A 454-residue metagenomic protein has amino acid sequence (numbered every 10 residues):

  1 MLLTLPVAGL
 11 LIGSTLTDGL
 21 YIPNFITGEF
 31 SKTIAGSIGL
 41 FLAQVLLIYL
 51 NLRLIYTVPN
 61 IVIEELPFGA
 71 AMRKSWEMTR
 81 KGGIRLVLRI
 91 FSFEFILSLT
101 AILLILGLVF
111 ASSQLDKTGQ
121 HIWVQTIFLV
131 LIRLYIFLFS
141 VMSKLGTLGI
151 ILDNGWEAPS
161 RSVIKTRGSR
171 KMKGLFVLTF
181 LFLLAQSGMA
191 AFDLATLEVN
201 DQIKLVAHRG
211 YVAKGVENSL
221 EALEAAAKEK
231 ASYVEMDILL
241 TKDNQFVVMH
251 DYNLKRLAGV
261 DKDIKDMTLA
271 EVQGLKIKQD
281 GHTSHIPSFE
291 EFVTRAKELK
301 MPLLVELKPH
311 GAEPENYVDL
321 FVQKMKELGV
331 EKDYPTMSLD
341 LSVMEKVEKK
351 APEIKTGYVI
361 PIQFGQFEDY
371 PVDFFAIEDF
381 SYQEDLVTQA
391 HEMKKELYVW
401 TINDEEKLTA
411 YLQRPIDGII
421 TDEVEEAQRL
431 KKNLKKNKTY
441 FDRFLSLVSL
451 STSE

Functional and structural regions predicted by a protein language model:
M1-L205: Hydrophobic alpha-helical membrane segments
F192-D243, V247, K255, D266: Membrane-interface segments at or immediately adjacent to transmembrane helices that form the boundary between
Q202-V206, Y233, P302-L304, D333-T336 (+4 more regions): Structural preference for beta-strand elements that scaffold enzyme active sites
H208, A226, D237, V272 (+8 more regions): Conserved, mostly hydrophobic/aromatic
R209, M236-I238, L307-P309, S338 (+3 more regions): A cross-domain feature marking catalytic cores of carbohydrate-active enzymes and several ubiquitous metabolic/repair
L220, E224, K228, I286 (+11 more regions): Amphipathic, non-transmembrane alpha-helical secondary structure
H250-K355, I377, H391-M393, L447-S453: Metal-dependent phosphodiesterase/phospholipase catalytic core, i.e., the His/Asp/Glu-rich active-site region
Y358-P361, G365-E454: C-terminal active-site rim and adjoining tail of enzyme catalytic domains
